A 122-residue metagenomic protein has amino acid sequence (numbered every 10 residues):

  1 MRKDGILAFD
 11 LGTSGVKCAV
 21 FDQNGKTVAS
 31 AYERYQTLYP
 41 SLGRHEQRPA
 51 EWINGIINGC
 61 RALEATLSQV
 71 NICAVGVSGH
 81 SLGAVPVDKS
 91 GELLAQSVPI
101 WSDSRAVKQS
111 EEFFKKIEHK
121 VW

Functional and structural regions predicted by a protein language model:
M1-Q96, V107-K108, E112: N-terminal glycine/serine-rich phosphate-binding loop of ATP-dependent small-molecule kinases, especially carbohydrate
W101-W122: Glycine-rich phosphate-binding loop plus the immediately following alpha-helix
